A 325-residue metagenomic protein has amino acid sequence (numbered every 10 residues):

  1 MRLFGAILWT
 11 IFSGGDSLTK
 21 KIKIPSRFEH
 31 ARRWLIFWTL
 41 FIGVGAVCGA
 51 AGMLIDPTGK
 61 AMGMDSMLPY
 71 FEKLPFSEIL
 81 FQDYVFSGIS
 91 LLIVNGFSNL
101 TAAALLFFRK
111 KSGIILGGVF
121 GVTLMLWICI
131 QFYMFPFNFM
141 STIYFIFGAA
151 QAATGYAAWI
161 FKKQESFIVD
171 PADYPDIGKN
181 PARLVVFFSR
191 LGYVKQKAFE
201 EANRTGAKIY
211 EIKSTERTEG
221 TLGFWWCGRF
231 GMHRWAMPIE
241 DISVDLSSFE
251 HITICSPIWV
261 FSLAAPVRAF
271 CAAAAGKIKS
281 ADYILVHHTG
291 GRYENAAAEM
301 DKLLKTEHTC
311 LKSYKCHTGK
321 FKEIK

Functional and structural regions predicted by a protein language model:
T19-I177, A272-A273: Topology signature of small-to-medium multi-pass alpha-helical membrane proteins
A50-A51, P57-T58, A207-R217: Early exported N-terminus immediately downstream of N-terminal targeting peptides
T58, I115, W127, M134 (+4 more regions): Generic domain-boundary/flexible-linker signal
M64-D83, L222-I242: Flexible internal linker/loop segments at domain or repeat junctions
W159-L184, S189-S214, W226-K325: FMN-binding flavodoxin-like domain, especially the glycine-rich phosphate-binding loop
